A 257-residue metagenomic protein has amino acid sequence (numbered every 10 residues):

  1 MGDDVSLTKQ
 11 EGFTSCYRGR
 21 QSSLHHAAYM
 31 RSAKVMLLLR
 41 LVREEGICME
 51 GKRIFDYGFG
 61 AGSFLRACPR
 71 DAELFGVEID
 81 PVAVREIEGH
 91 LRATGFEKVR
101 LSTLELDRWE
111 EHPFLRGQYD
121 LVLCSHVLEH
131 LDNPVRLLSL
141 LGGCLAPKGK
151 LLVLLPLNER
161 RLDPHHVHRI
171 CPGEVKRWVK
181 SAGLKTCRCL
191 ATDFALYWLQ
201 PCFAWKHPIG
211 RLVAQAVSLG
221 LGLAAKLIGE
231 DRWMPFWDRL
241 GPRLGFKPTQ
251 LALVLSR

Functional and structural regions predicted by a protein language model:
M1-G117, L121, S125, L138 (+3 more regions): Conserved N-terminal segment of class I S-adenosyl-L-methionine
D4, F13-A33, H90, L106-W109 (+2 more regions): S-adenosyl-L-methionine-dependent methyltransferase catalytic module, highlighting the catalytic core
H126-H130: Short catalytic micro-motifs in class I SAM-dependent methyltransferases
